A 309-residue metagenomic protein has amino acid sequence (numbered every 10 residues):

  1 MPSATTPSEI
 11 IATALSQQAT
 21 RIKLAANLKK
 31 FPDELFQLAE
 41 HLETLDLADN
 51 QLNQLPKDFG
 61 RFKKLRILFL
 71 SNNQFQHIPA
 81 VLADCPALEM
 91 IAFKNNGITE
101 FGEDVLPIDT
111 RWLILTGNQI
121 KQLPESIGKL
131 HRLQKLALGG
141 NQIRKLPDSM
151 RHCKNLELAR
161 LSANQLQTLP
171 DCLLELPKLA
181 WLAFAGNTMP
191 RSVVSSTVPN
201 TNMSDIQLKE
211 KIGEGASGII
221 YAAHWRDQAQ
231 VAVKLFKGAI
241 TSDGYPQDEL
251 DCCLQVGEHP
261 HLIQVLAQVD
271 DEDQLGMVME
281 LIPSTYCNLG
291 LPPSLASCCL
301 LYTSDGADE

Functional and structural regions predicted by a protein language model:
M1-K57, F62, R66-A80, D84-I114 (+4 more regions): The feature captures the LRR N-terminal capping module
I219: Conserved N-lobe ATP-binding subsite of Hanks-type protein kinase domains, especially the beta3 VAIK lysine
W225-G244: ATP-binding glycine-rich loop module of kinase domains
I240-P260: The N-lobe alphaC helix and its flanking beta3-alphaC-beta4 segment of protein kinase-like domains, centered on
Q264-L275: Short beta-strand micro-motifs within the conserved protein kinase catalytic domain, predominantly in the N-lobe
I282-A296: Structural motif in protein kinase domains
Y302-D308: Conserved small/polar residues in nucleotide/adenosyl-binding loops
